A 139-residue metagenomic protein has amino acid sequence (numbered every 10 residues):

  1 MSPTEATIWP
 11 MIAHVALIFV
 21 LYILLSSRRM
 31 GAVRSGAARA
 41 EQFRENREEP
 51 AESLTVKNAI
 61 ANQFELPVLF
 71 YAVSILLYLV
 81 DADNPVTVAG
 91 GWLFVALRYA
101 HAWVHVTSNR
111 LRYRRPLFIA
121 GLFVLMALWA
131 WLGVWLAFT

Functional and structural regions predicted by a protein language model:
T7-L24: Alpha-helical transmembrane segments
H14-I18, F94-H101: Alpha-helical transmembrane segments of multi-pass membrane proteins
V15, A61-L76, L125: Core segments of transmembrane alpha-helices that mediate helix-helix packing or line hydrophobic substrate/ligand
I23, S27-K57: Cytosolic, membrane-interface loops and tails of multi-pass inner-membrane proteins
I75-L79, A102-W103, G133: Alpha-helical transmembrane segments of multipass membrane proteins
N84-V95: Structural signature of hydrophobic alpha-helical transmembrane segments
A100-V124: Interfacial loop-to-transmembrane junctions
L128-T139: Juxtamembrane boundary at the C-terminal end of a transmembrane helix
